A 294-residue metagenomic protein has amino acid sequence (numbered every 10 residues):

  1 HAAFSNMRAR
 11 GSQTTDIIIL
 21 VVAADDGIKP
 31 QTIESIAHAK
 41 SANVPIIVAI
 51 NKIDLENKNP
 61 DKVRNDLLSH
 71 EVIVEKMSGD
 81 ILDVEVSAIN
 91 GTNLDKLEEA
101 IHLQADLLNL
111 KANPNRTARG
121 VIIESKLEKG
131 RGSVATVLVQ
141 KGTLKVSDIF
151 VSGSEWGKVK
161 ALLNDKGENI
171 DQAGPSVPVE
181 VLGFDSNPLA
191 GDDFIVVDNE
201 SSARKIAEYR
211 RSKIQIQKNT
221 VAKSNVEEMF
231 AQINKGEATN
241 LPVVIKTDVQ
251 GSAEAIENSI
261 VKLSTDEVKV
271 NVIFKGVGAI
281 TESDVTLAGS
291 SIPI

Functional and structural regions predicted by a protein language model:
H1-A2, S12, A23-G27, V44 (+11 more regions): Short, ordered loop/turn segments at secondary-structure junctions
H1-A24, H38-K40, E124-S125, M229-E237: Switch I (G2) and immediately adjacent beta-strands of P-loop GTPase domains
A2-A3, Q13-I33, S41-D61, V134 (+2 more regions): Conserved Switch II/interswitch segment of TRAFAC-class P-loop GTPases
F4-N6, K29, S69-G79, L103-T117 (+4 more regions): Active-site phosphate-binding and catalytic loops of NTP-dependent enzymes
I19, A39, N51, S87 (+7 more regions): Residue-level signature of catalytic and energy-coupling elements of molecular machines, predominantly ATP/GTP-dependent
S41, K129-I294: C-terminal effector/interaction modules appended to NTPase cores
D54-N115, I123, E180, K269-G276 (+2 more regions): Canonical P-loop GTPase G-domain recognition
E98-G130, V134-L144, F150: C-terminal end of P-loop GTPase domains and the immediately downstream helical coupling element
